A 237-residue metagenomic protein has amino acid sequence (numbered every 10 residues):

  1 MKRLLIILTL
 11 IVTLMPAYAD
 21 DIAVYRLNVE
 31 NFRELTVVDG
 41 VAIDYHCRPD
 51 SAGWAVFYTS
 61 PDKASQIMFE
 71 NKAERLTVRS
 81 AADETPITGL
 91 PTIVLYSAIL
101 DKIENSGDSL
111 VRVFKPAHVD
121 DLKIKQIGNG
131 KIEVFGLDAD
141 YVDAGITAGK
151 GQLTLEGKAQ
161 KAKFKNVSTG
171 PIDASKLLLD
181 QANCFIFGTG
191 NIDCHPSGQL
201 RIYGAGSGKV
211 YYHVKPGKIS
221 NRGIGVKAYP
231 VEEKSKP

Functional and structural regions predicted by a protein language model:
M1-P237: Intrinsically disordered, low-complexity terminal regions
